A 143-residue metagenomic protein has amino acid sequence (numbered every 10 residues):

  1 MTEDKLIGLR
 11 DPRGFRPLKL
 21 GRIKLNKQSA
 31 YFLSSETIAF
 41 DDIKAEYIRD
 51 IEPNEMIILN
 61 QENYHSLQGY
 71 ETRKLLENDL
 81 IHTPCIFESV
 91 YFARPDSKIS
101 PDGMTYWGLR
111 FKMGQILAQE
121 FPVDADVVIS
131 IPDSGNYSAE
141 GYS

Functional and structural regions predicted by a protein language model:
M1-G135, E140-S143: N-terminal segments that mediate ammonia production and transfer in glutamine-dependent amidotransferase systems
